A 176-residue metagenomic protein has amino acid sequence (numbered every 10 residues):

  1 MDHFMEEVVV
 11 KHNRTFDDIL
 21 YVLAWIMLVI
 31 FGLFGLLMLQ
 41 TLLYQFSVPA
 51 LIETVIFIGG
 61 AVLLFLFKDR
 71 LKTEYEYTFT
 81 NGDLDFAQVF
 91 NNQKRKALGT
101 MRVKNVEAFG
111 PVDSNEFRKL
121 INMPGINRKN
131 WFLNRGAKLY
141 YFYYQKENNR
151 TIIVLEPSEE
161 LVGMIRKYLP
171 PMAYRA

Functional and structural regions predicted by a protein language model:
M1-G32: N-terminal membrane-targeting/pre-transmembrane regions
G32-L43, L64: Alpha-helical membrane-inserting segments
L39-I58: Hydrophobic alpha-helical transmembrane segments
E53-T73: Transmembrane alpha-helices and immediately adjacent membrane-cytoplasm interface residues in multi-pass integral
L71-N81: Inner-leaflet juxtamembrane helices
T80-A97: Membrane-cytosol interface motif
T100-R118: Structured surface patches comprising rigid loops and adjacent beta-strands/short helices at the edges of well-ordered
M123-A176: A membrane-cytosol interface segment of integral membrane proteins
